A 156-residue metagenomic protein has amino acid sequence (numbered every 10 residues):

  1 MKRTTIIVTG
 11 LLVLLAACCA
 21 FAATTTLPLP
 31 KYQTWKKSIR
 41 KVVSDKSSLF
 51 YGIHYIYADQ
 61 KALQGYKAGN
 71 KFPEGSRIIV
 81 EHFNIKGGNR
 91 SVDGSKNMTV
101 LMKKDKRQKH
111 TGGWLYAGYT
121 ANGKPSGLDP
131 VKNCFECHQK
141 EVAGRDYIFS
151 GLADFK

Functional and structural regions predicted by a protein language model:
M1-G10: Bacterial N-terminal signal peptides that target proteins for export
T9-A17: Bacterial N-terminal signal peptides
C18-A22: Sec/Tat signal peptide C-region and signal peptidase I cleavage site
A23-G52, Q64-K156: Sequence context surrounding c-type heme c attachment/ligation sites in exported
I56-K61: Sequence-specific dsDNA recognition surfaces
